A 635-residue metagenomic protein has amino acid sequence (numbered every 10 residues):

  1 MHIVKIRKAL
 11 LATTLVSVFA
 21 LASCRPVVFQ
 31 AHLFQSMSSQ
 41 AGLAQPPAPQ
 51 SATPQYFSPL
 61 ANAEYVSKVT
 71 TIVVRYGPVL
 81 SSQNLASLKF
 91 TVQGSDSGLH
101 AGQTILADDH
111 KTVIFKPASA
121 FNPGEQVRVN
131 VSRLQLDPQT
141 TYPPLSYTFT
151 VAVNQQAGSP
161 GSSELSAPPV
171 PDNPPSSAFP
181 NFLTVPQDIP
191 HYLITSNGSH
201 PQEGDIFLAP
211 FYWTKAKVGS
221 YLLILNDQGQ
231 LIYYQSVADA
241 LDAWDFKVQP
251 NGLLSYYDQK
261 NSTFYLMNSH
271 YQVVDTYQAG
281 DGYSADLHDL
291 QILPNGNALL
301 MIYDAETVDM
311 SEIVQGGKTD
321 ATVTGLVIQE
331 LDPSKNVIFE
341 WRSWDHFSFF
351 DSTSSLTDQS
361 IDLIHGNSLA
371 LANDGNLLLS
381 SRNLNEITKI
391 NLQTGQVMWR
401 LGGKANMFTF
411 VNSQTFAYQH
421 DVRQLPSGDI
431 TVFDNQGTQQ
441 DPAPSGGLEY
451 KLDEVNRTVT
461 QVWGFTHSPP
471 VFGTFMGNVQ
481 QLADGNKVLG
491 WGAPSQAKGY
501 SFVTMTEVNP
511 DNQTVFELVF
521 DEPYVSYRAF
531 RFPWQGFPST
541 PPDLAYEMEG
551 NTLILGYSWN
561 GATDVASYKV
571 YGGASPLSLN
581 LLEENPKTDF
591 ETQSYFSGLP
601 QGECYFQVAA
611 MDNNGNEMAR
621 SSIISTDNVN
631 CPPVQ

Functional and structural regions predicted by a protein language model:
H2-L11: Bacterial N-terminal signal peptides that target proteins for export
T14: Short amphipathic recognition helices of helix-turn-helix/homeodomain-type DNA-binding modules
A20-S23: C-terminal motif of bacterial Sec signal peptides marking the signal peptidase cleavage site
R25-V27: Bacterial signal peptide processing site
L33-F34, S38, G42-V66, R531-L555 (+1 more regions): Short, compositionally biased P/S/T/A/G/V-rich stretches that sit at domain boundaries
F34-P160, Y568: Acidic, low-complexity Ser/Thr/Gly/Pro-rich repeat segments typical of extracellular/periplasmic and surface-exposed
V153-Q635: Histidine-/acidic-rich catalytic cores in large beta-rich domains
